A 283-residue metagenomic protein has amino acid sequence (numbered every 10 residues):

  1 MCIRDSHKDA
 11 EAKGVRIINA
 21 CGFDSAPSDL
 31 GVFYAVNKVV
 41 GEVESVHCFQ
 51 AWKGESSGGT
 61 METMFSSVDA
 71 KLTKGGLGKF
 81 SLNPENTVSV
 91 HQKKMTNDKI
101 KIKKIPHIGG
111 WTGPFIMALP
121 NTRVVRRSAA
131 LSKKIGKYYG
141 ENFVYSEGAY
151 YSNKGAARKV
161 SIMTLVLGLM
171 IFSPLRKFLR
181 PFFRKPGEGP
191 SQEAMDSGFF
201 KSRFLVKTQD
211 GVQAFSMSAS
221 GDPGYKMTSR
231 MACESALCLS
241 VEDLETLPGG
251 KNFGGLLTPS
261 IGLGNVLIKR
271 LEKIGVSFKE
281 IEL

Functional and structural regions predicted by a protein language model:
M1-I3: Short, small-residue-biased leader/transition segments that mark boundaries at the very start of proteins
S6-G22: Rossmann-fold dehydrogenase core element
E11, A26, F33-L283: C-terminal catalytic/substrate-binding lobe primarily of soluble NAD(P)-dependent oxidoreductases
